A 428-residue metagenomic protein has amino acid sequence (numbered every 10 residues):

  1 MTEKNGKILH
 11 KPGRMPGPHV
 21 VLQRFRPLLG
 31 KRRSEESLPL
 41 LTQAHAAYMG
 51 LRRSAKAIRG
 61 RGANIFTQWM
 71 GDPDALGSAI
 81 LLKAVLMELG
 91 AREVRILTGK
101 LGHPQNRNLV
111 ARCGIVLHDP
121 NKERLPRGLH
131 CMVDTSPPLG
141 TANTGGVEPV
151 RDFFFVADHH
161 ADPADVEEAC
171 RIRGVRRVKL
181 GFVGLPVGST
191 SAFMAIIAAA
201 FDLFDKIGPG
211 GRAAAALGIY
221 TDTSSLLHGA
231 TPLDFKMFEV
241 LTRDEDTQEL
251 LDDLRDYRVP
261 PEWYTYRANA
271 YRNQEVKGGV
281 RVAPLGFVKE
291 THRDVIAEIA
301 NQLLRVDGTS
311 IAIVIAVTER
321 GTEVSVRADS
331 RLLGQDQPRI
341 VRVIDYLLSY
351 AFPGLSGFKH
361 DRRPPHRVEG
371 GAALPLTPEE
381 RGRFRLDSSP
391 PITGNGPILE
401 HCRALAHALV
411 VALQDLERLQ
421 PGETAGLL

Functional and structural regions predicted by a protein language model:
R14, P18-F25, L29-R32, P39-N64 (+4 more regions): Gly/His-enriched, cation/cofactor- and phosphate-binding structural elements
G62-R124: Anionic-ligand anchoring segments at beta-strand to alpha-helix junctions in alpha/beta enzyme folds, i.e., glycine
D72, L82, C131, D158 (+3 more regions): Divalent metal-coordination and catalytic microenvironments
D74-A84, S189-I196, E298: Short amphipathic alpha-helical face segments that pack within enzyme cores and frequently flank/anchor catalytic
A111-L180: Active-site cofactor/cluster-binding pocket
C131-D134, V156-D158, G218, V314-V317 (+1 more regions): Short beta-strand segments
H159-E239, L348-A351, R367-L376, S389-L409 (+1 more regions): Short alpha-helices
L227, D234-K277: Accessory alpha-helical/coil subdomains and C-terminal extensions that flank or cap enzyme catalytic cores
